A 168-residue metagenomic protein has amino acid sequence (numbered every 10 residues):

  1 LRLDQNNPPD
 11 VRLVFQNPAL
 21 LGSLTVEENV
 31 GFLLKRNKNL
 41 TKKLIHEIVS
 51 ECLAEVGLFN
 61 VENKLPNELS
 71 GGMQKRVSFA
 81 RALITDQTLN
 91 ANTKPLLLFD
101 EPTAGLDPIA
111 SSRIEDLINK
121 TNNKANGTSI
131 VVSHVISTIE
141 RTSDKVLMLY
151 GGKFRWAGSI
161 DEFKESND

Functional and structural regions predicted by a protein language model:
L24-G31: Short coil-to-helix segment of the ABC ATPase nucleotide-binding domain corresponding to the Q-loop/switch region
K42-V61: Conserved ABC ATPase "signature" region
L65-L69, M73: Conserved ABC ATPase signature
N92, L97-D100: Catalytic Walker B motif of ABC-type/P-loop ATPase nucleotide-binding domains
S112-K124: Helical segment within the ABC ATPase nucleotide-binding domain
S133-H134: H-loop/switch region of ABC-family ATPase nucleotide-binding domains
I139-R141: A short, surface-exposed alpha-helical micro-motif characterized by mixed small hydrophobic and charged/polar residues
K153-D168: Conserved beta-strand-loop-alpha-helix hinge in the C-terminal portion of ABC ATPase nucleotide-binding domains
